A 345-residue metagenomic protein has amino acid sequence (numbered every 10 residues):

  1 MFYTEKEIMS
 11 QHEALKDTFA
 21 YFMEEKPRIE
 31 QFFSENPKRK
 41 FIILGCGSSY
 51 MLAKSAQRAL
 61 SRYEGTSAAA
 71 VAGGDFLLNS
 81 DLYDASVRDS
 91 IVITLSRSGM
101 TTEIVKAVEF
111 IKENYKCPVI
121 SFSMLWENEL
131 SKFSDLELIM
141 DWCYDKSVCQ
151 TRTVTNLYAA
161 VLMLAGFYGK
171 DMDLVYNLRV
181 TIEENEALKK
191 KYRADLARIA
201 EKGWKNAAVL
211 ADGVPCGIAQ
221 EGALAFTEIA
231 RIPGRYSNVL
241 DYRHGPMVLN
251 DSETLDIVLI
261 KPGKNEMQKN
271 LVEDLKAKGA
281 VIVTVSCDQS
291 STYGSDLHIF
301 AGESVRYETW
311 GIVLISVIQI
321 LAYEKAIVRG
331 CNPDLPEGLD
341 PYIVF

Functional and structural regions predicted by a protein language model:
F2-K38, L136-M140, Y144-I257, N265 (+1 more regions): Active-site phosphate/pyrophosphate-binding segments
S34-E183, D212, M247, L255-S304 (+1 more regions): Glycine-rich phosphate-binding loops that contact phosphosugars or nucleotide phosphates
V305-F345: Generic C-terminus detector
